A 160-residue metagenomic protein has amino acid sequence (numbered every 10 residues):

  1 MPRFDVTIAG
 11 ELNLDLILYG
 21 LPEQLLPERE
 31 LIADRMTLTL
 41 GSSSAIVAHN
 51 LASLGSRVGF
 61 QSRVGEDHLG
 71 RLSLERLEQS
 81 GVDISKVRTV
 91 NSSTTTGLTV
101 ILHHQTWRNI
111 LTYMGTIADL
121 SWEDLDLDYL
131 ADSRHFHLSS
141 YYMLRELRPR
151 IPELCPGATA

Functional and structural regions predicted by a protein language model:
M1-L14, R76-T89, L102-A160: Ribokinase/PfkB-type carbohydrate-kinase core domain
M1-R63, H68-V82: Glycine-rich phosphate/adenosyl-contacting loop at the front of the ribokinase-like
R63, T89-V90: Proline- and acidic/polar-enriched loop/turn elements at helix boundaries
T94-T96: Short acidic/glycine-enriched loop/turn segments that link adjacent beta-strands
T99: Conserved beta-strand and immediately adjacent loop positions that scaffold enzyme active sites
